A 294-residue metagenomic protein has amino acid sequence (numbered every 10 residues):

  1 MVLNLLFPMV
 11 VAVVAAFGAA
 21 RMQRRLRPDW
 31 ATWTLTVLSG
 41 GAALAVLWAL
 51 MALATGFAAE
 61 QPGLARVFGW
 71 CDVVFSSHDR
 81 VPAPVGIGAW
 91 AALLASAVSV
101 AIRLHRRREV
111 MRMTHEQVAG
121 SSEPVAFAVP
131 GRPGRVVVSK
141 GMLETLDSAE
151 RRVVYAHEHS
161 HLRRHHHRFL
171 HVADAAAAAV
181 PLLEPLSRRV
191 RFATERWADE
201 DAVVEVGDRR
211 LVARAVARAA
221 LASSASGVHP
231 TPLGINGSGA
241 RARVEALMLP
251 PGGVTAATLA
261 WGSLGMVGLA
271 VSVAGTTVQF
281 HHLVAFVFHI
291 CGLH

Functional and structural regions predicted by a protein language model:
M1-G120: N-terminal membrane-targeting/anchoring modules of bacterial envelope and secretion proteins
N4-A12, A16-F17, F75, D79-V110 (+1 more regions): Cytosolic-facing loops and C-terminal tails of multi-pass membrane proteins
T34, H157, A198, V244: Divalent metal-coordination and catalytic microenvironments
V37, A175, A215-A219: Short acidic/histidine-centered micro-motifs embedded in hydrophobic/aromatic stretches that mark compact functional
P84-H159, R164-H167, H171: Peri-catalytic and regulatory segments of divalent metal-dependent proteins
H165-S187, R191: Post-HEXXH active-site segment of zinc metalloproteases
F169-V172, D208-A217: Acidic/histidine metal-binding catalytic segments
F192-G207: An active-site-proximal "capping" alpha-helix that borders the catalytic cofactor pocket
